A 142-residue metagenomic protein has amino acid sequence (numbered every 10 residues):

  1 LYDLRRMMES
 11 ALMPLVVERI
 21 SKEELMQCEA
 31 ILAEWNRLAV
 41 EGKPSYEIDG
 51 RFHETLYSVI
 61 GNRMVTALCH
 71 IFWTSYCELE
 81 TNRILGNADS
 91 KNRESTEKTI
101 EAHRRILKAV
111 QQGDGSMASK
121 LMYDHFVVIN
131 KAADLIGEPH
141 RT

Functional and structural regions predicted by a protein language model:
Y2-R83, A102-R105, M117-I129: Conserved amphipathic alpha-helical segments that form helical-bundle/coiled-coil interaction surfaces
E41, E94-S95: Short coil/turn linker motifs that delimit alpha-helical repeat modules in TPR/alpha-solenoid proteins
I84-E94: Short helix-coil transition/hinge motifs at the ends and kinks of transmembrane helices, capturing the brief
R93, R104-L107: Low-complexity, flexible helical/coil segments
K108-D114: Well-ordered alpha/beta subsegment
V127-R141: Short, charge-rich amphipathic alpha-helical segments embedded in non-transmembrane helical bundles/solenoids
